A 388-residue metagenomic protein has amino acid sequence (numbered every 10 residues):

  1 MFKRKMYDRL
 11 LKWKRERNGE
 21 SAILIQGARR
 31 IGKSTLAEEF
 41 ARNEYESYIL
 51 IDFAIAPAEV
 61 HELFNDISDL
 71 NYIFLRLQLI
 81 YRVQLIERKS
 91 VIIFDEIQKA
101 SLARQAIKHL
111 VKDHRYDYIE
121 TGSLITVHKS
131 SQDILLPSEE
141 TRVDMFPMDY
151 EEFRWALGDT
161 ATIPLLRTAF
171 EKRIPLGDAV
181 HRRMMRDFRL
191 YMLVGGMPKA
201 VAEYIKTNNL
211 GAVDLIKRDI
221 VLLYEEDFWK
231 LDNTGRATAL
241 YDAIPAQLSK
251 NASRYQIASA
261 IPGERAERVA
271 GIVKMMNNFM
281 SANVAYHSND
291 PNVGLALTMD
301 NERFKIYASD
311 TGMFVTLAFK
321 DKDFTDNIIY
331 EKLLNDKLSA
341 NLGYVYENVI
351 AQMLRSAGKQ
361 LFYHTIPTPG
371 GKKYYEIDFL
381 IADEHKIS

Functional and structural regions predicted by a protein language model:
M1-R17: Pre-Walker A adenine-sensing motif
K14-L24, R30, E39, N43-E46 (+1 more regions): A cross-kingdom feature that marks ATP-driven nucleic-acid transaction machinery
K33: Conserved lysine of the Walker
R42-V60: Conserved catalytic segments around the Walker B and adjacent sensor/switch elements of P-loop NTPase domains
I55-R88: Short glycine-rich substrate-engagement loop in P-loop NTPases that contacts/grips substrate
L85-L102, R254: Conserved P-loop NTPase "ATPase switch" module shared by AAA+ and STAND
I93, D117-S123, D144: Structural recognition of the conserved hydrophobic beta-strand(s) that form the central parallel beta-sheet of P-loop
S130-S249: Interdomain motor-coupling "hinge/lid" segment immediately C-terminal to the ATP-binding subdomain of NTP-driven enzymes
